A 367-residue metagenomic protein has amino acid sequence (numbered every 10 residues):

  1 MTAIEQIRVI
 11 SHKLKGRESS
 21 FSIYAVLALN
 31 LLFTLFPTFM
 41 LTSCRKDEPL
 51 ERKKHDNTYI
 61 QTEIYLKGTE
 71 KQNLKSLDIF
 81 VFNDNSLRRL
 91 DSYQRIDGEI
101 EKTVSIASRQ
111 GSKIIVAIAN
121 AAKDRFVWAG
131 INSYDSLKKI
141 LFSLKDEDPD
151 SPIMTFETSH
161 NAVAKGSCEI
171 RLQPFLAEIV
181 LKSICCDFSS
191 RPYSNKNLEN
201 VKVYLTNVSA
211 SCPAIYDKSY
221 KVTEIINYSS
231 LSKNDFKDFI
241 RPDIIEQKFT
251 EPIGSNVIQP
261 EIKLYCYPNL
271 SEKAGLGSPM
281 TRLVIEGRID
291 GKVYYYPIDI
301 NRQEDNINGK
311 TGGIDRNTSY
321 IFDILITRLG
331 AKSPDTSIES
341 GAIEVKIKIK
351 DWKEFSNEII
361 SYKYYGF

Functional and structural regions predicted by a protein language model:
M1-A25: N-terminal secretory signal peptides that target proteins for export/translocation
L27-F39: Bacterial N-terminal signal peptides
L41-S43: C-terminal motif of bacterial Sec signal peptides marking the signal peptidase cleavage site
R45-D47: Bacterial signal peptide processing site
T62-E70, C185-S190: Short amphipathic, basic-aromatic surface patches that mediate peripheral association with negatively charged
N73-G130, D187-T318, S361-F367: Tryptophan-paired
Q94-I96, K123-S167, P297-I307: Structured interaction patches on ligand/partner-binding surfaces of diverse proteins
K292-D351: C-terminal structured domain segments
